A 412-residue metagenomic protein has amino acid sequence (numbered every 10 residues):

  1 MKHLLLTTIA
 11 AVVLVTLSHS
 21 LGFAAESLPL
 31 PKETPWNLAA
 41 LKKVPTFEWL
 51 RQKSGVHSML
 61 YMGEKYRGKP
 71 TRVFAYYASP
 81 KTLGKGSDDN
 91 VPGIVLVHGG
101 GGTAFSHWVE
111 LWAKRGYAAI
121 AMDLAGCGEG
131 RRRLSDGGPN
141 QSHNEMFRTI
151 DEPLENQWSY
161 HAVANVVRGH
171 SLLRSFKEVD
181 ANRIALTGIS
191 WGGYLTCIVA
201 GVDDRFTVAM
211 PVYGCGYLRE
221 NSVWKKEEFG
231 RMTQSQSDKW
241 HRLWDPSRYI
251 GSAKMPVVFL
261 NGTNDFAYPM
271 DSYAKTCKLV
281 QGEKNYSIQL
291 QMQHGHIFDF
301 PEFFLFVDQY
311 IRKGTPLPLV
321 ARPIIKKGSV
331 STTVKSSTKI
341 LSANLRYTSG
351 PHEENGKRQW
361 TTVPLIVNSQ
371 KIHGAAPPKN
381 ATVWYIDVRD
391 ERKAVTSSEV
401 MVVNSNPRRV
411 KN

Functional and structural regions predicted by a protein language model:
L38-D88: N-terminal cap/lid segment of alpha/beta-hydrolase-fold proteins
F74, D88-G99: Short beta-strand element of the alpha/beta-hydrolase
D88-D89, N144-I189: Gly/Ser-rich "nucleophile elbow"/oxyanion-hole loop immediately N-terminal to the catalytic nucleophile in hydrolases
A104-S106, E110-A164, C215-G230: Cap/lid segment of the alpha/beta-hydrolase catalytic domain
V167-M232: Primarily recognizes the serine-hydrolase "nucleophile elbow" in alpha/beta-hydrolase and SGNH/GDSL folds
A253, F259-N261: Short beta-strand/loop motif that positions the catalytic acidic residue of the alpha/beta-hydrolase fold
V280-G295: Catalytic histidine neighborhood in serine/cysteine hydrolases with alpha/beta-hydrolase-type architecture
L305-Y347, T361-K371: Surface beta-strand/loop "capping" patches
